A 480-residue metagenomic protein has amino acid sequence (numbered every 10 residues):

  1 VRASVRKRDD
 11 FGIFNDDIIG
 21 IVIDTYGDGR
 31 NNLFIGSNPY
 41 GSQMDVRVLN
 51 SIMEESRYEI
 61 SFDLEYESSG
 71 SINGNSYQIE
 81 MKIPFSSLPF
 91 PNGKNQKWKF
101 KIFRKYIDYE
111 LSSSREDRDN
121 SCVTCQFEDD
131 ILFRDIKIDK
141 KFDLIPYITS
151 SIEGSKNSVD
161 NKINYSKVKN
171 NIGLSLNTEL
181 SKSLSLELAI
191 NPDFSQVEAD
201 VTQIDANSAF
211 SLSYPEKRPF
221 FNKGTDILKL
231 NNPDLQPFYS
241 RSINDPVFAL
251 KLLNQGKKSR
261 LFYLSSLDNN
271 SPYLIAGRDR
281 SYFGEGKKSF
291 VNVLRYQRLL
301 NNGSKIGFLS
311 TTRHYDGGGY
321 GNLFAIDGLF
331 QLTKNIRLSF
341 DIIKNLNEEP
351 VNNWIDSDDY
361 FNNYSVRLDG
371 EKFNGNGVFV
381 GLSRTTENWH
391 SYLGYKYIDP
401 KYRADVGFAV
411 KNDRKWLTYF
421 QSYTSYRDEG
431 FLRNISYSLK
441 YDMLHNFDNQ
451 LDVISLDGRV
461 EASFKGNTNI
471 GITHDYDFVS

Functional and structural regions predicted by a protein language model:
V1-Q297, G318: Structural preference for beta-rich elements and adjacent junctions enriched in aromatics
D24-Y26, P84, N177-E179, S183 (+7 more regions): Structural signature of outer-membrane beta-barrel channels/translocons
Q43-D45, Y106-E110, I152-S158, F194-D200 (+12 more regions): Gram-negative outer-membrane beta-barrel proteins
I102-R104, P146-S150, I190-P192, Y263-L267 (+5 more regions): Transmembrane beta-barrel strands of outer-membrane/channel proteins
F142, L184-L186, K258-Y263, N302-G307 (+4 more regions): Repeated loop/turn-to-beta-strand initiation elements of outer-membrane beta-barrel proteins
S158-K162, Q236-P237, Y273-Y282, T311-H314 (+3 more regions): Extracellular loop and loop/strand-boundary signature of outer-membrane beta-barrel proteins
K162, G173-S175, N191-S195, S310-D316 (+4 more regions): Conserved short loop/turn motifs at secondary-structure junctions
D245-V247, G321, L329, D341-S480: Exposed, low-structure sequence patches enriched in small/polar residues
